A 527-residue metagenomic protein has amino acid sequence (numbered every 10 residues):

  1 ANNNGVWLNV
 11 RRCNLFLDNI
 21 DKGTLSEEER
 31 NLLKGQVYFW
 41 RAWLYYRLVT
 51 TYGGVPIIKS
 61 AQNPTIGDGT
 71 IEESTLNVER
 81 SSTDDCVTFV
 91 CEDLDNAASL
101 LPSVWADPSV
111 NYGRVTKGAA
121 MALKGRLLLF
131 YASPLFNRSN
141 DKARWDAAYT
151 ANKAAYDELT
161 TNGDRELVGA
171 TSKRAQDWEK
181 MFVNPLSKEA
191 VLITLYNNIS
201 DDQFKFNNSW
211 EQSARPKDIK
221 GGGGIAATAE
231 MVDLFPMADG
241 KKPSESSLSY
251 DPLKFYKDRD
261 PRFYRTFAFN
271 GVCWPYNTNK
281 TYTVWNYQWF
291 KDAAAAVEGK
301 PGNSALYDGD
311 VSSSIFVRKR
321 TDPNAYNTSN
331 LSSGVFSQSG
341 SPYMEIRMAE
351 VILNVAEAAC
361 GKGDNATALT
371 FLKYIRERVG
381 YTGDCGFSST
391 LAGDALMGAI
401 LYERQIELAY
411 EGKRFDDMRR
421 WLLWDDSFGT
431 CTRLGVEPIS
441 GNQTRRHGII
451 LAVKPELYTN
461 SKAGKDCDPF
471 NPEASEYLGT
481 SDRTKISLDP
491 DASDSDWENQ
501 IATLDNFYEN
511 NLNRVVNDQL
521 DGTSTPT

Functional and structural regions predicted by a protein language model:
A1, V55, K59, D95 (+5 more regions): An aromatic- and glycine-enriched ligand-binding surface/loop that stacks and positions planar moieties
A1-G53, S74-T88, E92-V110, D251-K257 (+1 more regions): Conserved, well-structured interaction surfaces
Y256-I375: C-terminal substrate/ligand-recognition segments
K462-T527: Extended, compositionally biased alpha-helical segments that mediate assembly or anchoring
